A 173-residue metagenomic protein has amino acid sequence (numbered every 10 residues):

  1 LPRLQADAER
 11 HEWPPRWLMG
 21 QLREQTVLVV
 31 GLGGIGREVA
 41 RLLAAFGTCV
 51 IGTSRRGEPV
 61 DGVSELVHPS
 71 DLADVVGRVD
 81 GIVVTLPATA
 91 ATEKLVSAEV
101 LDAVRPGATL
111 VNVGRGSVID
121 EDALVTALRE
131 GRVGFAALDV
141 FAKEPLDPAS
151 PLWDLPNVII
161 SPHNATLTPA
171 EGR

Functional and structural regions predicted by a protein language model:
L1-T26, R41: Phosphate-binding beta-alpha-beta segment of Rossmann-like dinucleotide-binding domains, i.e., the NAD(P)
T26, T48-C49: Residues at the starts of beta-strands that form the adenosine-phosphate
L32-G33: Glycine-rich Rossmann-fold phosphate-binding loop(s) that bind the pyrophosphate of adenine dinucleotide cofactors
G36-R37: N-terminal Rossmann-fold NAD(P) dinucleotide-binding loop
A40, A44, L128-R129: Gly/Ala-rich phosphate-binding loop of Rossmann-like dinucleotide-binding domains, activating on the conserved
S54: Conserved acidic E/D residue at the C-terminus of a beta-strand in Rossmann-like folds
G57-P151: Rossmann-like adenosine-cofactor binding region
E144-R173: C-terminal helix-to-coil terminal segments
